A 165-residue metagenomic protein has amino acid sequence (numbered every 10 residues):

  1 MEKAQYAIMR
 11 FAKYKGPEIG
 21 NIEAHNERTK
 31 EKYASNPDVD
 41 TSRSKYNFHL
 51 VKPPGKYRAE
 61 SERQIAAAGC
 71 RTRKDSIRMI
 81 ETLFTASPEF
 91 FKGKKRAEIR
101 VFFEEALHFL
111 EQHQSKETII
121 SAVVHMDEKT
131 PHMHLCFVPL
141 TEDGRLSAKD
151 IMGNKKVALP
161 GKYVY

Functional and structural regions predicted by a protein language model:
M1-Y165: N-terminal nicking endonuclease/strand-transfer module with a His-rich metal-binding environment and a catalytic Tyr
